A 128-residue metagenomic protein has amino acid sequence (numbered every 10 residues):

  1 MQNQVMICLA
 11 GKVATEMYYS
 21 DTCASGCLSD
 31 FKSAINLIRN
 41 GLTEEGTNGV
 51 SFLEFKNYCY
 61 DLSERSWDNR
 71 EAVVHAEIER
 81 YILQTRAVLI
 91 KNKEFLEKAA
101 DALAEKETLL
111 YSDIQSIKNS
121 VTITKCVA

Functional and structural regions predicted by a protein language model:
M1-A128: Soluble catalytic regions of large protease machineries
